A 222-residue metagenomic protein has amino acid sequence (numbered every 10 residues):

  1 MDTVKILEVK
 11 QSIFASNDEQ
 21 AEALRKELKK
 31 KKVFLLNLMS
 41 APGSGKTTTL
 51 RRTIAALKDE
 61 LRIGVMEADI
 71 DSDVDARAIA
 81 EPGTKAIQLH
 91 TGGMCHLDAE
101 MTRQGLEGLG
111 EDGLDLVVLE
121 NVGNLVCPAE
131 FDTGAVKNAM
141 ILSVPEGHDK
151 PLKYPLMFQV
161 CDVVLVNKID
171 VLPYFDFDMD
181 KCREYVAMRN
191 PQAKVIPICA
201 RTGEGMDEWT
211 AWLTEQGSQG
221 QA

Functional and structural regions predicted by a protein language model:
T3-K26, K30-M39, S44, T48 (+3 more regions): Nucleotide-state-sensitive switch-loop elements of NTP-binding domains
F14, D112-L119, L165-D170, L213-A222: Short secondary-structure transition/capping segments
T49, D98, K150-K153, D178 (+1 more regions): Residues at alpha-helix caps and immediate loop-helix transition turns in enzyme cores, especially N- and C-cap
D69, N167, C199: Active-site glycine-centered loops adjacent to acidic/histidine catalytic or metal-binding residues that shape
H90, L142, C199: Residues at the C-termini of beta-strands that transition into short coil/loop
P128-A135, V144-Q192: Conserved C-terminal guanine-recognition region of P-loop GTPase G domains, centered on the G4
V171-A222: Canonical P-loop GTPase G-domain recognition
